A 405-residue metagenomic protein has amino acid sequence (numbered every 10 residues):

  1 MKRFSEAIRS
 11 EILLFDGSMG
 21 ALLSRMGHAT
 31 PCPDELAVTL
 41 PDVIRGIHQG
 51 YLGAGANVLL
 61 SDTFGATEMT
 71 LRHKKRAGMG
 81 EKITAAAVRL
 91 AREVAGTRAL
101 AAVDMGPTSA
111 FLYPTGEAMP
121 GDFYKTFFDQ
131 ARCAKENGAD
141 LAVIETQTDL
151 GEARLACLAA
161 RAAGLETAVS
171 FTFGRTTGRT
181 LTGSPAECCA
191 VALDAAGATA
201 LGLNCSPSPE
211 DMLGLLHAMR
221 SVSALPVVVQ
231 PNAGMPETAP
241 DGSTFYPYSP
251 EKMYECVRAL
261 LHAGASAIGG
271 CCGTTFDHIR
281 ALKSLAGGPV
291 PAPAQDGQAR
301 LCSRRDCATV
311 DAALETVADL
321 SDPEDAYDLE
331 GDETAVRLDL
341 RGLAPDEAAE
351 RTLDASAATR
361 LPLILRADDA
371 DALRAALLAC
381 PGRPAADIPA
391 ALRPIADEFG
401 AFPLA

Functional and structural regions predicted by a protein language model:
M1-A405: Domain-level signal for soluble alpha/beta catalytic cores
